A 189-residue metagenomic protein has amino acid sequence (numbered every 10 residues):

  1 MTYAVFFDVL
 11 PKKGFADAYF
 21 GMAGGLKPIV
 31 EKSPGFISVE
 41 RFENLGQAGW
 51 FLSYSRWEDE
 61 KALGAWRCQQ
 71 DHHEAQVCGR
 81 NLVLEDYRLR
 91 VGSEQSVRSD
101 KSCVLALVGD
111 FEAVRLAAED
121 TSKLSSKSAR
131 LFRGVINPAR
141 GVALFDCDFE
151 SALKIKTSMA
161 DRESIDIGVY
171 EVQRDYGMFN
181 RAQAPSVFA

Functional and structural regions predicted by a protein language model:
M1-W50, E60-C68, L82-A189: Short S/T/G/P-rich N-terminal loop/turn motif that feeds into the first structured element of a domain
